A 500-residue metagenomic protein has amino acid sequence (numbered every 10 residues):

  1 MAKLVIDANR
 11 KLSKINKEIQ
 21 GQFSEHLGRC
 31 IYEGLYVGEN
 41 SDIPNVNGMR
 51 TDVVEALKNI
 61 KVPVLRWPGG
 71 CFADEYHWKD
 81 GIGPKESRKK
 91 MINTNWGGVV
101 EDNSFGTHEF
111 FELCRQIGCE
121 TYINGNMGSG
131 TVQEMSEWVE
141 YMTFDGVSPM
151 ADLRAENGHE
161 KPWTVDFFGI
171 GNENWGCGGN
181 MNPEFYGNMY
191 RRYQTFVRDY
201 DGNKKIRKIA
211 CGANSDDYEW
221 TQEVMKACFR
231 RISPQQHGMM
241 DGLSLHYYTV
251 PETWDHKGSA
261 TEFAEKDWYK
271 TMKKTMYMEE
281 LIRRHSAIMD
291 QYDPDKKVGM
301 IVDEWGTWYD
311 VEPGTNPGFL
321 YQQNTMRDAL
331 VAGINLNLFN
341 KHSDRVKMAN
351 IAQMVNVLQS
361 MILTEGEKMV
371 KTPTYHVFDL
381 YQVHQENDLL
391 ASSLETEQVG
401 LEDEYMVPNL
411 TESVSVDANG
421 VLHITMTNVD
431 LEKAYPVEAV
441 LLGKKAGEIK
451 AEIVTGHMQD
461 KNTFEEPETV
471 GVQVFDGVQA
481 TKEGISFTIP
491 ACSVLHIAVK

Functional and structural regions predicted by a protein language model:
M1-G242, M278-E279, R283-V311, T315-K500: Non-catalytic accessory regions flanking glycosidase/transglycosidase catalytic cores in CAZymes
H246: Histidine-centered active-site/metal-ligand motif
T249-Y269, T315: Active-site His/acidic residue clusters
W268-M276: Active-site pocket-shaping loop/turn-to-helix segments
